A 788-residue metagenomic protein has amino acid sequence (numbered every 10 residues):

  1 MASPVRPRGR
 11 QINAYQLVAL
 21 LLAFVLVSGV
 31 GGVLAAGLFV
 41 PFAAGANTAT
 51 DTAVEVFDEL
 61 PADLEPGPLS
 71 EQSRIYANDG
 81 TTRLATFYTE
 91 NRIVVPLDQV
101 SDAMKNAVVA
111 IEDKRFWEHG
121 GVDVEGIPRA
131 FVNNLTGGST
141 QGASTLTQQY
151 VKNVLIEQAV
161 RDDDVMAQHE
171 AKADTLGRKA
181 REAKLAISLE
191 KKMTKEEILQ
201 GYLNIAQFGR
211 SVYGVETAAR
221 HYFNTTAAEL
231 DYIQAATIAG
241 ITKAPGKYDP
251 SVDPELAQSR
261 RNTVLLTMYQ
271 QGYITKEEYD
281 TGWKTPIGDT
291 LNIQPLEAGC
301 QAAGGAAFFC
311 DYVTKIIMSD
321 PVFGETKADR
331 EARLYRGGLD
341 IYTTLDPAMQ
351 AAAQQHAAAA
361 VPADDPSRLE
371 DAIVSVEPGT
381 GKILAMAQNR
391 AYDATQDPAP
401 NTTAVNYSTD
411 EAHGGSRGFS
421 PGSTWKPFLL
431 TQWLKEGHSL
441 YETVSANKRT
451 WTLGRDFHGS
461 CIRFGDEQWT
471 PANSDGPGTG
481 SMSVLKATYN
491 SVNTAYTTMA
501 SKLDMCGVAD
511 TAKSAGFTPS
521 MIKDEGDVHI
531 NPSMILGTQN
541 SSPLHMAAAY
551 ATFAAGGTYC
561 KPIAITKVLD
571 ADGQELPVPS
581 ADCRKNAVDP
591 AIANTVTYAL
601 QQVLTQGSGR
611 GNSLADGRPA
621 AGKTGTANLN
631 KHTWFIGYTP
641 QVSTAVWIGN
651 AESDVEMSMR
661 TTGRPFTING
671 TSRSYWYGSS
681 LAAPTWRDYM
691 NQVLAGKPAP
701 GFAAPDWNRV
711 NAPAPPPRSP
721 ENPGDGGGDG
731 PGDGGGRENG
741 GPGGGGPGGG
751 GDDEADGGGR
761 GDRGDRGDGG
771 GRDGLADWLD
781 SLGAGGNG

Functional and structural regions predicted by a protein language model:
M1-R74, N78, T82: N-terminal type II signal-anchor transmembrane helix that functions as the membrane-insertion/stop-transfer segment
M1-R8, T452-A472, A620-G788: Soluble, non-transmembrane domains of envelope/secretory-pathway proteins that act on or interact with carbohydrate
F42-A46, A62-N78, Q141-Q149, V154-E182 (+6 more regions): Extracytoplasmic/periplasmic proteins that interact with beta-lactams or build/remodel peptidoglycan
L69-T275, S481, Y489-N493, A500-D504 (+1 more regions): Peptidoglycan glycan-strand catalytic modules in the bacterial/periplasmic cell-wall system
T82-I93, T217, H221, G246-P250 (+9 more regions): Short pre-catalytic segments that frame enzyme active sites
A110-D123, T136-G142, L189-K195, Q207-V212 (+12 more regions): Bacterial peptidoglycan biogenesis and beta-lactam-recognition machinery
G120-G137, A143, Q148, D280-A303 (+2 more regions): Acidic helix-start/capping segments at beta-turn-to-alpha-helix junctions
T343-D364, I373, M386-N389, A394-P421 (+5 more regions): A penicillin-recognizing enzyme superfamily signal
